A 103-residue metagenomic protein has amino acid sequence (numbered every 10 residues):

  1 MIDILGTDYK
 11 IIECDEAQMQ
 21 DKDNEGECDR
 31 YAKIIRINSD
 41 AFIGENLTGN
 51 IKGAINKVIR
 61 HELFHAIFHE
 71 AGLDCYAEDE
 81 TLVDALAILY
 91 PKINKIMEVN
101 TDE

Functional and structural regions predicted by a protein language model:
M1-G53, H69-E70, D74-L89: Active-site scaffold of zinc-dependent metalloenzymes
K57-H69: Active-site recognition of the HExxH zinc-binding catalytic motif
L89-M97: Short, basic alpha-helical nucleic acid-contact segments in DNA-binding proteins and DNA transaction factors
E98-E103: Long, well-structured alpha-helical subdomains associated with metal-dependent extracellular/ecto-lumenal hydrolases
